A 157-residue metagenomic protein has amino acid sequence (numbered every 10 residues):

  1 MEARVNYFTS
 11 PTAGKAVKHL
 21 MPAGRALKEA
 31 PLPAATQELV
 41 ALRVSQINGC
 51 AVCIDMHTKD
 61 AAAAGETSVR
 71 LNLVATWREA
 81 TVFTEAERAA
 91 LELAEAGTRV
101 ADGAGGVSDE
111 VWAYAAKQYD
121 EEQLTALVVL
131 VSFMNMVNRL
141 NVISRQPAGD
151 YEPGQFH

Functional and structural regions predicted by a protein language model:
M1-H157: Hydrophobic alpha-helical segments
